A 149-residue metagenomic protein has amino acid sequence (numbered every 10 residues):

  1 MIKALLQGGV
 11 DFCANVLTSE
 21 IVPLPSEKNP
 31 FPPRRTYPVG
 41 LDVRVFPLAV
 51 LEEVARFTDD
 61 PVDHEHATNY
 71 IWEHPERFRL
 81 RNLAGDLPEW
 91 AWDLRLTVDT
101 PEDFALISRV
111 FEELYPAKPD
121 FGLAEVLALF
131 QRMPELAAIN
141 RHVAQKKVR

Functional and structural regions predicted by a protein language model:
M1-T36: Conserved donor-nucleotide/metal-binding helix-loop-beta segment in metal-dependent transferases, i.e., the alpha-helix
G9-V10, L41, D86: Intrinsically disordered, low-complexity regions
L17, V43, A84: Short secondary-structure boundary segments
P25-K28, Y37, L41-D42, R77-R81: Membrane-targeting and insertion segments and their boundary/processing signals
P33-L41, A91-V98: A short glycine-threonine-serine/GTX helix/turn-capping micro-motif
F46-R149: Active-site oxyanion/phosphate-handling segment shared across diverse enzymes
